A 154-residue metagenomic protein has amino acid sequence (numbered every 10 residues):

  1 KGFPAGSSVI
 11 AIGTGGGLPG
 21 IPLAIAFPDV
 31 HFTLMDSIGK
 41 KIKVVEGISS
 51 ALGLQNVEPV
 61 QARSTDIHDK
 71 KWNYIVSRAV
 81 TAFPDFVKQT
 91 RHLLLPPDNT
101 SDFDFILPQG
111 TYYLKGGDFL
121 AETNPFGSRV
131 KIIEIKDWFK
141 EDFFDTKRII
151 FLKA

Functional and structural regions predicted by a protein language model:
K1-W72, V76-S77, V87: Conserved SAM/SAH cofactor-binding pocket of Class I
S8, H31, N99, P108-G110: Short glycine-centered segments of the SAM/dcSAM-binding site in methyltransferase folds
T14, Q55, L93, Q109-T111 (+1 more regions): Structured catalytic cores of enzymes that bind and process phosphorylated ligands/cofactors
S37, F103-D104, Q109-D118: Short strand-turn motif at the edge of the Rossmann-like AdoMet-binding core
H68, F83-P84, L120: Short, well-ordered alpha-helical microsegments
N73-L94, Y113: A short SAM/SAH-binding and catalytic strip from SAM-dependent methyltransferases
V87-P108: A short glycine-rich, Lys/Arg-flanked "PGG" loop and its adjoining helix->strand segment in the class I
G116-A154: Active-site capping/gating segments
